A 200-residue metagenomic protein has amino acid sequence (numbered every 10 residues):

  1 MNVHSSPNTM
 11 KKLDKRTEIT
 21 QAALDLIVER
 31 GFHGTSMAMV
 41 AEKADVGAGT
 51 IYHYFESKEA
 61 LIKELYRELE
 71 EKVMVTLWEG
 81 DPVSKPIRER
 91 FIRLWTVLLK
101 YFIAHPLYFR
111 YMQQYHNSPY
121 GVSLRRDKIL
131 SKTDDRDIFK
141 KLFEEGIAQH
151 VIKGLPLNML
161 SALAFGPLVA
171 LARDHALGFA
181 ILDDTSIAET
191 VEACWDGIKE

Functional and structural regions predicted by a protein language model:
M1-D14: N-terminal intrinsically disordered/low-complexity leader segments
E18, L26-A60, E64: Helix-turn-helix
I19, A23-I27, L69, L98: Short hydrophobic clusters on alpha-helical segments that form packing/core surfaces in small helical domains
E29-H33, S84, H105, Q149: Short coil/turn segments at alpha/beta junctions that flank glycine-rich nucleotide-binding fingerprints
E64, W78-A104, S161-A164, A188: Hydrophobic alpha-helical connector segments
E71-M74, W78, V122-Q149, N158-A162: Amphipathic alpha-helical packing segments from all-alpha helical-bundle domains
I103-V122, L177: Amphipathic alpha-helical segments used for helix-helix packing
R110, Q114, I147-E192: Hydrophobic/aromatic-rich alpha-helical bundle segments in the mid-to-C-terminal region
